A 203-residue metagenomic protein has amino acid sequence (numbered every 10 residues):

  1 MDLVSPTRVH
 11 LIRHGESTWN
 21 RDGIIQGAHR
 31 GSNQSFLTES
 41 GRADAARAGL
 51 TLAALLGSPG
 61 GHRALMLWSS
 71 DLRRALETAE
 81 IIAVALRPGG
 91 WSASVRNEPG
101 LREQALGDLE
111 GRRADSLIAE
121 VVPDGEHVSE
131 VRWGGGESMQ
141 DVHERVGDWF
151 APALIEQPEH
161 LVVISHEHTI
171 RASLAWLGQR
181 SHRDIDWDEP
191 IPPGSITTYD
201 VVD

Functional and structural regions predicted by a protein language model:
D2-R8, E16-G90: Active-site-proximal alpha-helix that buttresses catalytic centers in soluble enzyme cores
V9, L65, Q157-E167: Generic beta-sheet signal
H10, W68, R96-E98: General small-molecule cofactor/ligand-binding pocket signal
T18, R74-L76, E103-Q104, T169-R171: Short, active-site-adjacent cap segments at secondary-structure transitions
D22, S35, I82-D148, D188 (+1 more regions): Phosphate-handling substructures
S69-S70, E144, I164-S165: Short beta-strand scaffold positions
E167-R171, T197-D200: GST superfamily/GST-like fold recognition
R180-D203: Domain-level recognition of soluble alpha/beta enzyme cores, biased toward histidine phosphatases/phosphomutases
